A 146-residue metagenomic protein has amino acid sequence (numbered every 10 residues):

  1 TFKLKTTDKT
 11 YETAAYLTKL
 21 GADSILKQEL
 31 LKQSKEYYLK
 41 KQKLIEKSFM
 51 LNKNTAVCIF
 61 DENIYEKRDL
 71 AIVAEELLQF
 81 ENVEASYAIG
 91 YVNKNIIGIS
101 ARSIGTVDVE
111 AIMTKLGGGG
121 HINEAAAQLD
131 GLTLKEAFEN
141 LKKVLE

Functional and structural regions predicted by a protein language model:
F2-K115, G120-E146: Hydrophobic helix-and-loop "lid/oligomerization" segment in the mid-to-C-terminal part of catalytic domains
